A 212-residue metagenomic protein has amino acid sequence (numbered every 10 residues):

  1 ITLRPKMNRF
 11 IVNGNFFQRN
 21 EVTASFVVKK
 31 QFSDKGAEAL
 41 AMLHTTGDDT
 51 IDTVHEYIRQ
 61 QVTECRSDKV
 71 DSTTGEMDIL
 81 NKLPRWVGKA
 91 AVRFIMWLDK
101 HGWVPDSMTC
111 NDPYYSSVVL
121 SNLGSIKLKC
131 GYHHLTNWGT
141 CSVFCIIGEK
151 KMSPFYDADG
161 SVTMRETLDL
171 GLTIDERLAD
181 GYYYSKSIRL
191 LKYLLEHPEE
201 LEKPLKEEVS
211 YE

Functional and structural regions predicted by a protein language model:
I1-E212: C-terminal catalytic/motor cores of large multi-domain enzyme assemblies
